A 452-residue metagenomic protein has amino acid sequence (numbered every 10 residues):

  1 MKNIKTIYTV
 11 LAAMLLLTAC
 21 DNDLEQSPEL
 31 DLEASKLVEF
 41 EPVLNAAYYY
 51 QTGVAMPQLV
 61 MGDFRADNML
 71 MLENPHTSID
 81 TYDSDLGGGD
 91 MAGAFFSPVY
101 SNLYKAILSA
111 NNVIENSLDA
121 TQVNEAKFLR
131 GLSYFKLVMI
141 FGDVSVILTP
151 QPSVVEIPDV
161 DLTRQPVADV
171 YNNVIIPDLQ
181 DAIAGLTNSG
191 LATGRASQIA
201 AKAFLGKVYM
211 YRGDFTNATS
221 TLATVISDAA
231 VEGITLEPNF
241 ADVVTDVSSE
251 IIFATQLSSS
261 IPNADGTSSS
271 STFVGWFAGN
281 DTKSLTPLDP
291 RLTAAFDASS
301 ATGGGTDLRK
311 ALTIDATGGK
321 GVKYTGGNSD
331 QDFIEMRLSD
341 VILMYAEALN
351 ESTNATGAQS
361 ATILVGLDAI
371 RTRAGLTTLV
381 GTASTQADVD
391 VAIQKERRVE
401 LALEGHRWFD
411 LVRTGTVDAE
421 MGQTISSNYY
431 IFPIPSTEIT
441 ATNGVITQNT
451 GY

Functional and structural regions predicted by a protein language model:
C20-G62, P238-N239, Q423, N428-Y452: Membrane-proximal, proline-rich intrinsically disordered regions
L30-V38, P57-H76, V144-P150, T187-S270 (+1 more regions): Short, surface-exposed recognition loops and adjoining beta-strand edges that mediate ligand/DNA contacts, enriched
Y48, S227-G321: Extended ligand-binding clefts on enzyme/binding-domain cores
H76-F141, R164-V170, L179-T193, Y324-M336 (+3 more regions): Conserved, well-structured interaction surfaces
S78, L86-G87, A92, P287-L338 (+2 more regions): Flexible, polar/acidic helix-loop-strand segments at domain edges
